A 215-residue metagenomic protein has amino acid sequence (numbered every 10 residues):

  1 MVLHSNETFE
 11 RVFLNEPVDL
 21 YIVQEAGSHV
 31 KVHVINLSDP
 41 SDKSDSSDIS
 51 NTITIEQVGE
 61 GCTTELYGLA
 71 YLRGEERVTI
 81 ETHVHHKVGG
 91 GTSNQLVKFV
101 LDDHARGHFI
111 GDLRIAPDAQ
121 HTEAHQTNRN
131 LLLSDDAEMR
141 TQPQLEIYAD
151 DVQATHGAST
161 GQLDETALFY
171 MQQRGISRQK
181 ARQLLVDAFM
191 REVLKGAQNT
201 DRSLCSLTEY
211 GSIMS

Functional and structural regions predicted by a protein language model:
M1-F169, Q173-I176, E192, C205-S215: Conserved beta-strand/loop scaffold segments within soluble protein domains that form the structured core and edges
Q172, R178-K180, L185-A197: Active-site-proximal cofactor/substrate-binding loop regions of enzyme domains
